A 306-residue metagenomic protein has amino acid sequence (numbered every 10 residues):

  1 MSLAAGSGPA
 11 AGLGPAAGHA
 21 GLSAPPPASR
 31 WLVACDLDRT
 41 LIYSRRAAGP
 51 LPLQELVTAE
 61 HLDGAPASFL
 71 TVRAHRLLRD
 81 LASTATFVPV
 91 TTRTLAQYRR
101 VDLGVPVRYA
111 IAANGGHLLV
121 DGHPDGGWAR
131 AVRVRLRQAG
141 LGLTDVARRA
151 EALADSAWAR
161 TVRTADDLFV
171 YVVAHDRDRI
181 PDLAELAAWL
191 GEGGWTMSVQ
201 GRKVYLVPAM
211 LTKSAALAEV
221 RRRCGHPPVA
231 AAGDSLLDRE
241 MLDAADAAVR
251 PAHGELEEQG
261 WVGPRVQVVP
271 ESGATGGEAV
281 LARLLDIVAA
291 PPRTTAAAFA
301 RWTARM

Functional and structural regions predicted by a protein language model:
M1-S29, A290-M306: Actinobacteria-biased recognition of intrinsically disordered, low-complexity terminal regions
L3, A20-P89: Active-site neighborhood of HAD-like aspartate-dependent phosphohydrolases
A28, S214-M306: Mg2+-dependent phosphoryl-transfer enzymes with acidic/Ser/Thr/Gly-rich catalytic loops
S44-R45, Y98-V101, D121-G122, M241 (+1 more regions): Short glycine-/acidic-enriched loop or helix-start segments at secondary-structure transitions that form or flank
G49-L53, V105-V107, A248: Glycine-rich, phosphate-binding/catalytic loops in enzymes
S68-L153: Active-site phosphate-binding/coordination module
R148-A244: Conserved acidic, metal-coordinating active-site core of Asp-based, Mg2+-dependent phosphoryl-transfer enzymes
